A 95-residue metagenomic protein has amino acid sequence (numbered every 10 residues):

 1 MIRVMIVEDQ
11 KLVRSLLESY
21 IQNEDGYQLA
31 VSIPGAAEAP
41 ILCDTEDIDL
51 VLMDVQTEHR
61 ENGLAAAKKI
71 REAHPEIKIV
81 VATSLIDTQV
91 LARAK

Functional and structural regions predicted by a protein language model:
M1-I2, D47-D49, E72-K78: His-Asp phosphorelay/catalytic-motif detector in bacterial-type signaling
E8: Conserved acidic carboxylate
K11-V31: Two-component/phosphorelay signaling modules centered on CheY-like receiver
S32-L50: Acidic, metal-coordinating helix/loop segments flanking the phosphotransfer/catalytic sites of two-component signaling
I41, L64-E76: Short amphipathic alpha-helix used as the core "switch/output" element in two-component signaling
D54-A67: Conserved phosphotransfer microenvironments
A65, I86-K95: Alpha4 helix (beta4-alpha4-beta5 surface) of REC/receiver domains from two-component response regulators
